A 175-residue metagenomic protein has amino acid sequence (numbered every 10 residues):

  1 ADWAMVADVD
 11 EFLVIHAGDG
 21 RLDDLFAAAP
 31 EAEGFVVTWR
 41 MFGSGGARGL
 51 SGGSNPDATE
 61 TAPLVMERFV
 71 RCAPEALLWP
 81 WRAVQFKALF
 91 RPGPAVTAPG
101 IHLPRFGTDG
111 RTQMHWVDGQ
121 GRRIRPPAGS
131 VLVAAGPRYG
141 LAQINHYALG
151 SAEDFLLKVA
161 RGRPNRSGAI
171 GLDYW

Functional and structural regions predicted by a protein language model:
D2-V14: Short beta-strand-to-loop acidic/aromatic patch adjacent to the donor-nucleotide binding site
I15-W175: Catalytic-site signature of metal-activated, phosphate-bearing donor transferases, centered on the GT-A/GT-A-like
